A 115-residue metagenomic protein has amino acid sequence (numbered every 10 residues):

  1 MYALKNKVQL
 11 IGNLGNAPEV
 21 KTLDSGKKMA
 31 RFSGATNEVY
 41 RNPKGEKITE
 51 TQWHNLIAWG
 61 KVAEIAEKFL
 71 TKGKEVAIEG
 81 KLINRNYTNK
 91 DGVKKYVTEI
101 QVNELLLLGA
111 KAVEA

Functional and structural regions predicted by a protein language model:
M1-A115: Single-stranded nucleic acid-binding surfaces, predominantly the OB-fold ssDNA-binding core
